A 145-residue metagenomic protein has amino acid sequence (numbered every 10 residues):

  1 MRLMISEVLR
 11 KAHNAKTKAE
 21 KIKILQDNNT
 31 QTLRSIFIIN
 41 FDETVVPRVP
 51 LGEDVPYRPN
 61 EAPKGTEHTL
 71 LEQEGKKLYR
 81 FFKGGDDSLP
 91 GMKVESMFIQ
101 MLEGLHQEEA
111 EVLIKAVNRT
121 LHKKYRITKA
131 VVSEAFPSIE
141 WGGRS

Functional and structural regions predicted by a protein language model:
M1-S145: N-terminal nucleic-acid-engaging modules of covalent nucleotidyltransferase systems
